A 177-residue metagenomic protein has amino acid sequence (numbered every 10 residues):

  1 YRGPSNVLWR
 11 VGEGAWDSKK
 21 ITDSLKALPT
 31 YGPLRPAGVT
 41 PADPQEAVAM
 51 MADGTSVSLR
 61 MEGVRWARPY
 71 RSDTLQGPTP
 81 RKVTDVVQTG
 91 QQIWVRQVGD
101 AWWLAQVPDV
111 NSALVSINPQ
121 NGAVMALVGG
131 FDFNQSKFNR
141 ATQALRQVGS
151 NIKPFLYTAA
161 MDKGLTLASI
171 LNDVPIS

Functional and structural regions predicted by a protein language model:
Y1-S177: Extended, non-catalytic substrate-recognition/exosite surfaces adjacent to catalytic cores, especially in enzymes
